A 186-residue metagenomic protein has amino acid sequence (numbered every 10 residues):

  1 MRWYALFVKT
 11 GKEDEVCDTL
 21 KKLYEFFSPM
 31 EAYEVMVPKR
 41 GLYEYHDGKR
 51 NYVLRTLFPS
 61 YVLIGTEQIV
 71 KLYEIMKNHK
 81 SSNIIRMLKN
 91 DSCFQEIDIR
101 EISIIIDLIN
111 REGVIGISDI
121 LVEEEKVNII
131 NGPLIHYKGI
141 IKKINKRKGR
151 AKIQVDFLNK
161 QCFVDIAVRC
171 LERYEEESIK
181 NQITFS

Functional and structural regions predicted by a protein language model:
M1-K126, K152-S186: Acidic-enriched and Gly/Ser
R2, I130-K138: Short coil-to-beta-strand transition motifs
G132-L134, I144-G149: Short, conserved beta-turn/loop elements at beta-strand boundaries and strand-helix junctions
